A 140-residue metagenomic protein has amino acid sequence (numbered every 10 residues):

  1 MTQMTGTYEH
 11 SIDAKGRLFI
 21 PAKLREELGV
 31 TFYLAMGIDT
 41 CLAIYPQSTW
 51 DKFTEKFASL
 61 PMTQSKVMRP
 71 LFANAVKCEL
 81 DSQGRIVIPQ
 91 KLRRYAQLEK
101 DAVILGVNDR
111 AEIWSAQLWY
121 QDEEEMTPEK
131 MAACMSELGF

Functional and structural regions predicted by a protein language model:
M1-H10, A14-K15, L24-K77, S82-Q83 (+1 more regions): Flexible "stalk/tail and boundary" regions
